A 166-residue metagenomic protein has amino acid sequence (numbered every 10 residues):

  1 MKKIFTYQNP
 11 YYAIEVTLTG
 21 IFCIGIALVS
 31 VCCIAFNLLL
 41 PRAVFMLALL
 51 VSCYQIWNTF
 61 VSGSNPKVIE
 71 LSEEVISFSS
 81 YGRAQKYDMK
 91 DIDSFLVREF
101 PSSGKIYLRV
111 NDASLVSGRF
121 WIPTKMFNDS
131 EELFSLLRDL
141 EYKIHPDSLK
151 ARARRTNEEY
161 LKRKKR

Functional and structural regions predicted by a protein language model:
M1-F36, K162-R166: N-terminal membrane-targeting/pre-transmembrane regions
G25-V29, L47-W57: Alpha-helical transmembrane segments
A35-L49: Hydrophobic alpha-helical transmembrane segments
S52-Y87: Conserved beta-hairpin
I76, Q85-P101: Phosphoinositide-dependent membrane-docking surfaces
S80, L96, V110-D112: Residue-level signal for short segments within beta-strands and strand-turn junctions of well-structured beta-sheet
S103-Y107: Short aromatic-glycine-enriched beta-strand elements
L108-R166: A membrane-cytosol interface segment of integral membrane proteins
